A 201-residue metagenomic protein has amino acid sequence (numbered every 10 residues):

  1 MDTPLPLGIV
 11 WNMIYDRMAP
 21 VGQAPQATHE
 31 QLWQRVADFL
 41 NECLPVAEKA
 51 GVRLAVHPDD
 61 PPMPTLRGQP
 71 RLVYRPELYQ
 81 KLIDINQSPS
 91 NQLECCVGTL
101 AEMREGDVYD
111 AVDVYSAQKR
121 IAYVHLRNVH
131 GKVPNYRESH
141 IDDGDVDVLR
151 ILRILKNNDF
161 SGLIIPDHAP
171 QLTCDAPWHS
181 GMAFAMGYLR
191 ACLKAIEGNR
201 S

Functional and structural regions predicted by a protein language model:
M1-D38: Active-site-proximal, glycine-rich beta->alpha crossover segments in alpha/beta enzymes that shape flexible
R17-G22, D38-K49, R53, M63-S201: Histidine-acidic metal/acid-base catalytic patches
D60: Short, flexible active-site-adjacent loop segments at beta-strand->alpha-helix junctions, enriched in small/polar
